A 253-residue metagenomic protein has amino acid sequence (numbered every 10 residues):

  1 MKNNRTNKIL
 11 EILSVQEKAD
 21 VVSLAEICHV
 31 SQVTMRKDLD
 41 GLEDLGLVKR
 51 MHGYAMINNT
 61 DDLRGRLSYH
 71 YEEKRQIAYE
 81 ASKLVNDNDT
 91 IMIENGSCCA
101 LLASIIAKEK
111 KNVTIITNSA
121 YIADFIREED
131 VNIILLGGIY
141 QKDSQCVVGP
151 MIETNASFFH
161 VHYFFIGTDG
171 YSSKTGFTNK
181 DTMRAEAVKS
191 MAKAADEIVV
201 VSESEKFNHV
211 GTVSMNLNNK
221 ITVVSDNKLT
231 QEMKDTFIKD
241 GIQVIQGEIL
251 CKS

Functional and structural regions predicted by a protein language model:
K2-K8, S14-V22, I27-C28, V33-M92 (+2 more regions): HTH-adjacent hinge/linker in prokaryotic transcriptional regulators
N4, E11, K18-V22, E73 (+1 more regions): Conserved phosphate- and dinucleotide-binding cores of soluble alpha/beta proteins, encompassing both enzyme active
S97-A100: Gly/Ser/Thr-rich loops at beta-strand to alpha-helix junctions that form or flank small-molecule/cofactor-binding
